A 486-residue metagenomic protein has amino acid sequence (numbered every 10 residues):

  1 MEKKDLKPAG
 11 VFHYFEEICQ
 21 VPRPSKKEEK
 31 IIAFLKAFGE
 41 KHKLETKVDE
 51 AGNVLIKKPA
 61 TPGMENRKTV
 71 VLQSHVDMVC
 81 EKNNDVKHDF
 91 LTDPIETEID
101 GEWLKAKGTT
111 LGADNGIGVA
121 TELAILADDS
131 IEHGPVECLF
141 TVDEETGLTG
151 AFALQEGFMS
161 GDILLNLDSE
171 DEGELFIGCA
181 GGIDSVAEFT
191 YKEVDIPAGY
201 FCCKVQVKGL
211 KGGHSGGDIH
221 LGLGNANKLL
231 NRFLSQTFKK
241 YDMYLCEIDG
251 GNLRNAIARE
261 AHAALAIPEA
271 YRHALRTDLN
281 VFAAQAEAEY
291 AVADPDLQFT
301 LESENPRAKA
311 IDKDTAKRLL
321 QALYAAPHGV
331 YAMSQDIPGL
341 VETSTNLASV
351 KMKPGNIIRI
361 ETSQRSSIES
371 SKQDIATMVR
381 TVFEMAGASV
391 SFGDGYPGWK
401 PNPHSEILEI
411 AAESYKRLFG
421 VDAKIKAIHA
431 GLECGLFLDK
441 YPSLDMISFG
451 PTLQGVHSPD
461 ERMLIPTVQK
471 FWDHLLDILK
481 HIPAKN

Functional and structural regions predicted by a protein language model:
E2-W103: Acidic/His- and Gly-rich active-site-bordering loop/insert found across diverse amide/peptide-bond hydrolases
K7-V11, E342-G355, S363, L418-I478: Zn-dependent metallopeptidase/amidohydrolase metal-coordination segment
E16-Q20, H262-A264, Q298-K309, A348 (+3 more regions): A short beta-alpha structural unit
K36, G157, G222-K240, P268-R272 (+5 more regions): His/Asp/Glu-rich mid-to-C-terminal helical/loop segments that flank catalytic regions of hydrolases
M64-T146, A151-D162, C202, K313-A316 (+5 more regions): Active-site metal-coordination/substrate-binding segment of hydrolases, especially metallo-dependent peptidases
V76-M78, L139-G147, S169-E172, K211 (+1 more regions): Acidic, glycine-rich active-site loops and adjacent beta-strand->loop/helix elements that engage anionic groups
E102-K105, E145, F152-R365: Midchain, well-structured core segments that form catalytic/ion-binding scaffolds
N227, R232-I248, G393, P401-L444: Active-site-adjacent substrate-binding region of metalloamidase/peptidase-like peptide-processing proteins
